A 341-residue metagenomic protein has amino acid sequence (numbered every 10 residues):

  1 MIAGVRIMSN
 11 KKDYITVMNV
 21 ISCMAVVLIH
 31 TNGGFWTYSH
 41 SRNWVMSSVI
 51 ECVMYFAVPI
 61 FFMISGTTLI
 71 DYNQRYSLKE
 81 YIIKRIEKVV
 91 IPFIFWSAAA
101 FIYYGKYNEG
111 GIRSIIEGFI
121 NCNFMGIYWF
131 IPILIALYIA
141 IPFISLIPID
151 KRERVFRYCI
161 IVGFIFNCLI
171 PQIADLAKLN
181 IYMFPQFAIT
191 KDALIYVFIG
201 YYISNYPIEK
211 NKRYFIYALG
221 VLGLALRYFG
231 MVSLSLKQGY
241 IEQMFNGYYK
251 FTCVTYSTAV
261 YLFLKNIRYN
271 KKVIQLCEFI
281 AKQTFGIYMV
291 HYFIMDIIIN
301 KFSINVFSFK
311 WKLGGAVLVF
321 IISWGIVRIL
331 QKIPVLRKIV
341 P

Functional and structural regions predicted by a protein language model:
M1-F166, K271, I304-P341: Membrane-cytosol interface segments of multi-pass membrane proteins, especially ER/Golgi lipid-handling enzymes
M24-T31, S97-A98, I102, I160-D175 (+2 more regions): Aromatic-anchored segments of alpha-helical transmembrane domains
F35-S39, G105-G110, I170-N180, F229-Y240 (+1 more regions): Juxtamembrane "helix-exit" motif on the non-cytosolic side of transmembrane helices
M46-A57, G118-I133, A174-Y196, Y228-A259: Interfacial loop-to-helix transition and helix-capping segments at the boundaries of transmembrane helices
I64, F198, T255, A259-L262 (+4 more regions): Transmembrane alpha-helix boundary/anchor motif
L137-L146, V197-I208, Y256-N270: Alpha-helical transmembrane segments in multipass membrane proteins, preferentially the mid-helix core
F156-Y206: Loop-centered beta-sheet repeat module
I208-Q275, F309: Alpha-helical transmembrane segments and terminal signal-anchor/GPI-anchor hydrophobic tails, characterized by long
